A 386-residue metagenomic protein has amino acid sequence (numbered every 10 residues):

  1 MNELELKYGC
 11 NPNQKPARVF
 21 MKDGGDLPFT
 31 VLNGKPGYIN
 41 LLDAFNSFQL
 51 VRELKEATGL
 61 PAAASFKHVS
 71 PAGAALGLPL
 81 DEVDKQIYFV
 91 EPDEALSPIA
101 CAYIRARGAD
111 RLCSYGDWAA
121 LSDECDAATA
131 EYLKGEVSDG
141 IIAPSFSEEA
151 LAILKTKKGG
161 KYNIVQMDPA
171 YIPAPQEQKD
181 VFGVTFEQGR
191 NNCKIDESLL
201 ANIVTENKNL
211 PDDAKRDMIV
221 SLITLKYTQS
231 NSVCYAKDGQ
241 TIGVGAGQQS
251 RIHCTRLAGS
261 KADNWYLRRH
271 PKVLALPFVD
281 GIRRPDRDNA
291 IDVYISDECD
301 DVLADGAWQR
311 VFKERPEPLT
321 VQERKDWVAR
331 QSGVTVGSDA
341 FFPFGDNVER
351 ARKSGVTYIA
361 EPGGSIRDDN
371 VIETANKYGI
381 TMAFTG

Functional and structural regions predicted by a protein language model:
M1-L199, A214-S232: Active-site loops and adjacent core secondary-structure elements that bind or stabilize anionic groups
L27-L32, D238-T241, Q331-S332: Glycine/charged-rich beta-loop-alpha catalytic/anionic-binding loops adjacent to active sites
P36, N40, A214, G247 (+2 more regions): Alpha-helix N-cap/helix-initiation motif
E53, Y227, N264-R268, K353 (+1 more regions): Conserved helix-loop functional segments at active or binding sites
A57-S65, V165-M167, S230-K237, L267-F278 (+1 more regions): Flexible, glycine/charged-enriched surface loops at secondary-structure junctions
A72, D117, L121-S122, G135-V165 (+6 more regions): C-terminal binding/interaction regions
A72-L112, I242-F344: Glycine- and Gly-Pro-enriched alpha-helical subdomains that act as flexible, kink-prone "lid/hinge" or packing modules
P175-L210, R268-V293: Substrate-contacting helices/loops that form the catalytic groove of nucleic-acid and nucleotide-polymer processing
